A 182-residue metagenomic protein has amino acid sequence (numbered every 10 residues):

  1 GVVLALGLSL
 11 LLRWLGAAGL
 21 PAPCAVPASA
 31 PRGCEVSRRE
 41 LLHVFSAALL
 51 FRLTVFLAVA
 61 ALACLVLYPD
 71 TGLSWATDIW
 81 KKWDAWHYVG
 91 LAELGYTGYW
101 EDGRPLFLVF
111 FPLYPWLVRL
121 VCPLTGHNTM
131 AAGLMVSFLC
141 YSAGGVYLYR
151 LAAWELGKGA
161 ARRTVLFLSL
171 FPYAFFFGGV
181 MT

Functional and structural regions predicted by a protein language model:
G1-D70: Start-transfer (signal-anchor) and selected internal transmembrane alpha helices of multi-pass inner/ER membrane
V3-L11, G144-E155: Transmembrane alpha-helical segments
R39-F51, A132-G133, A160-F167: Alpha-helical transmembrane segments of integral membrane proteins
A58-A76, Y99-G103, L124-T129, F175: Juxtamembrane/transmembrane-helix boundary motifs at the membrane-water interface
K81-T97, E101-H127: Short hydrophobic/aromatic helix or loop-helix immediately within or flanking a transmembrane segment in polytopic
V109-Y114, V118-C122, G133-Y147: Transmembrane alpha-helices of multi-pass, membrane-embedded glycan-processing enzymes that use lipid-linked
H127-A132, L148-L170: Transmembrane-helix signature of polytopic, membrane-embedded enzymes that assemble or transfer cell-envelope glycans
Y173, G179-T182: Short acidic/glycine- and proline-prone juxtamembrane loop motifs at membrane-interface regions of multi-pass membrane
